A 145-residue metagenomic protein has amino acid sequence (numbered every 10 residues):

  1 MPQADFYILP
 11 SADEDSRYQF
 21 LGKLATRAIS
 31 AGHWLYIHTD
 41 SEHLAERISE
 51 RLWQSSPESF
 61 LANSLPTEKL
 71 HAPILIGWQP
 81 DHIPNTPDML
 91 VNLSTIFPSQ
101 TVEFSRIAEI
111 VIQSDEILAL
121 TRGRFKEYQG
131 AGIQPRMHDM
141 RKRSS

Functional and structural regions predicted by a protein language model:
M1-L44: Long, hydrophobic N-terminal alpha-helical segment
Y7, V91, A108, R136-H138: Hydrophobic/aromatic beta-strand patches that form the interior of the parallel beta-sheet core in alpha/beta enzyme
L24, L52-S55, I107, R124-E127: Short, solvent-exposed amphipathic alpha-helical segments in soluble enzyme and RNA/protein-processing domains
Y36, I76, L90-V91: Structural motif
H43-R47, I117-L118: Short, charged/polar "capping" segments at the starts of alpha-helices and the immediately preceding loops
S49-T86: Helix-adjacent hinge/juxtasegments
P80, P84-I96, F104-A108, I112-F125: Conserved RecA-like P-loop NTPase helicase motor core
T121-S145: Well-ordered alpha/beta subsegment
